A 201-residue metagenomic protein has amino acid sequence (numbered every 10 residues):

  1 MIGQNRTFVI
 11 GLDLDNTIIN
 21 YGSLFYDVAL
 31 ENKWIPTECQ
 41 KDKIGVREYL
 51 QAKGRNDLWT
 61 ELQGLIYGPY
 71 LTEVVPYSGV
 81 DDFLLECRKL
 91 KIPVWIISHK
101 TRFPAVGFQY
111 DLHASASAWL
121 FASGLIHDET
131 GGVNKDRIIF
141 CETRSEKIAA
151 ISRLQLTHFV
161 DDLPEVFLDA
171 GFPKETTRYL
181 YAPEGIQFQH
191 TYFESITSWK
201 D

Functional and structural regions predicted by a protein language model:
M1, S152-R153, H158-F159, L163-D201: Asp-based, Mg2+/Mn2+-dependent phosphohydrolase catalytic module
M1-L58: Active-site neighborhood of HAD-like aspartate-dependent phosphohydrolases
I19-Y21, F103-G107, K147-A149, F167-D169 (+1 more regions): Short catalytic/ligand-binding loop motif for oxyanion handling, primarily in non-cytosolic enzymes, centered on
P36, K43-L85: Metal-dependent phosphoesterase signature
L71, V80-L120, C141: Substrate-recognition element of Asp-dependent hydrolases with the DxDx(T/V) motif
P93-W95, R137, H158, Y179: A structural signal for isolated positions on well-ordered beta-strands in alpha/beta enzyme cores
A116-I139, Y192-D201: Structural recognition of alpha->loop->beta junctions
G131-Q155: Donor nucleotide-activated moiety binding/catalytic core segment of transferases that use nucleotide-activated donors
